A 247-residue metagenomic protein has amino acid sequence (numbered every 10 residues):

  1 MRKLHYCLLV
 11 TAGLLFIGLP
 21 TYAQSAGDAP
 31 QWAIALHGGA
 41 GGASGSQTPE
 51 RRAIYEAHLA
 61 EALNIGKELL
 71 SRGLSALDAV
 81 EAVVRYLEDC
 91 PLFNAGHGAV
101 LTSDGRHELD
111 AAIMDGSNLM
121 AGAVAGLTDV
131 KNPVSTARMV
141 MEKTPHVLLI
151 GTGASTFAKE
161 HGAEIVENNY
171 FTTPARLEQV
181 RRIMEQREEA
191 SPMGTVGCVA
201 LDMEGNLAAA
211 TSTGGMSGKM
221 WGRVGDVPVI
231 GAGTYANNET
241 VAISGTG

Functional and structural regions predicted by a protein language model:
M1-L4: Positively charged n-region of N-terminal signal peptides that target proteins for export
C7-G18: Bacterial N-terminal signal peptides
L19-A23: Sec/Tat signal peptide C-region and signal peptidase I cleavage site
Q24-G247: Alpha/propeptide regions of enzymes that mature by internal proteolysis
